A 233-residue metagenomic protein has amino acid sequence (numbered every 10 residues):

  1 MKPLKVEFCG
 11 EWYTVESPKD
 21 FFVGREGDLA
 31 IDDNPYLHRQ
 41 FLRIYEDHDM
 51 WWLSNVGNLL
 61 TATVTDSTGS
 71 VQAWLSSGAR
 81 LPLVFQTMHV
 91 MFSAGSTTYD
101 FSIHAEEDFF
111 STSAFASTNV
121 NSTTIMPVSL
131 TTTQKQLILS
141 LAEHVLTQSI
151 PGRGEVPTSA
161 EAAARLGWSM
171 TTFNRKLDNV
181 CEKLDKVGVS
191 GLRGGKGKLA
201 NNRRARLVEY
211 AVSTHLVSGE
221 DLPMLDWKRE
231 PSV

Functional and structural regions predicted by a protein language model:
Y13-P82, H89-V90: Forkhead-associated
V56, S67-Q148, W227-R229: Linker/hinge segments immediately adjacent to helix-turn-helix/homeobox DNA-binding domains
M126, T132-T133, T158, K176 (+1 more regions): N-terminal positioning helix adjacent to the helix-turn-helix/winged-helix DNA-binding module
L137, A162, F173-G191, L207: DNA major-groove recognition helices of helix-turn-helix
T147-V156, G188-K196: Short helix/loop segment immediately N-terminal to the Walker
T158-L166: Short alpha-helical "recognition helix" segments of helix-turn-helix
S169: Helix-turn-helix DNA-binding motif, specifically the short coil turn and the N-cap/start of the second
K186-V233: Basic, Lys/Arg-enriched C-terminal extension of HTH/homeodomain DNA-binding domains
